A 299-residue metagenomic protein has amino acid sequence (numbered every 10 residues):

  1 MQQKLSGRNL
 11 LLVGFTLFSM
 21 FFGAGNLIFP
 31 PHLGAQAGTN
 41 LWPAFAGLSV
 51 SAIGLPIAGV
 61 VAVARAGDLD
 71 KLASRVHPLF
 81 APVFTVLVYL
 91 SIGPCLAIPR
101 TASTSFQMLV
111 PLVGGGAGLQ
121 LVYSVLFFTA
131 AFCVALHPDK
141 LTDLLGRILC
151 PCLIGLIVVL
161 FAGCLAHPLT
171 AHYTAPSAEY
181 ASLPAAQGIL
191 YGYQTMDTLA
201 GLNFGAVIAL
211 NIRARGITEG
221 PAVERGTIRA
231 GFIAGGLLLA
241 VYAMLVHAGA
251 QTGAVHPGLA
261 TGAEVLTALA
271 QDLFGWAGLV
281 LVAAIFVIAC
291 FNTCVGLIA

Functional and structural regions predicted by a protein language model:
K4-R8, G34-G59, R75-F84, L119-Q120 (+1 more regions): Extracellular loop-to-transmembrane helix junctions
G7-L17, W42, L79-I92, L121-L126 (+2 more regions): Select transmembrane alpha-helical segments in multipass membrane proteins
L10-L48, A58-A62, A66-L72, I208 (+2 more regions): Transmembrane helix-boundary motif of multi-pass solute transporters/channels
L12, L17, F21, S49-V50 (+7 more regions): Transmembrane alpha-helical segments of multi-pass small-molecule transport proteins
L12-F22, G163-T170, A178-L245, L281-T293: Hydrophobic, membrane-embedded alpha-helices of multi-pass small-molecule transporters
H32, A81-G114, C290-A299: Hydrophobic transmembrane alpha-helices that form the core helical bundles of multi-pass secondary transporters
V63-K71, F128-L149, A214-I217: Membrane-water interface regions at transmembrane-helix termini and the short interhelical loops of multi-pass membrane
G236-V265: Extracellular/periplasmic helix-exit of transmembrane alpha-helices
